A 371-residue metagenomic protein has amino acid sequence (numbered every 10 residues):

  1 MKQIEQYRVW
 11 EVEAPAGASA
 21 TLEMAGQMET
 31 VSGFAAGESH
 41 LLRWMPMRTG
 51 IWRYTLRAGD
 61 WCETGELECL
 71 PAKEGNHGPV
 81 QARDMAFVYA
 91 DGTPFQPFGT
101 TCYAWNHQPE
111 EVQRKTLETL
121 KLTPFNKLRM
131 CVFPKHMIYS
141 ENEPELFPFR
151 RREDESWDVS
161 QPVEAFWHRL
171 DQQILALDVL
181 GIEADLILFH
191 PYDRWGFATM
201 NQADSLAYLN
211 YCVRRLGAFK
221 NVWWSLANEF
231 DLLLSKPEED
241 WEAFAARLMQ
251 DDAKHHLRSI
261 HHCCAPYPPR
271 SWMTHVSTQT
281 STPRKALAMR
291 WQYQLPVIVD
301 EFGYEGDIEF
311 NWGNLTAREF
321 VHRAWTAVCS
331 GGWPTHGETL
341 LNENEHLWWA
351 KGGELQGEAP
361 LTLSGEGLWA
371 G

Functional and structural regions predicted by a protein language model:
M1-T30, F34: Acidic, contiguous N-terminal accessory segments
Q3-E13, G306-D307, F320-G371: Aromatic- and carboxylate-lined catalytic core of secreted/periplasmic carbohydrate-active enzymes
A18-A20, E29-A86, D91, W105-N106: Extended acidic/polar, glycine-enriched regions that form or flank non-catalytic beta-rich accessory modules
A72-A286: Active-site mouth of glycoside hydrolases
F125, I182, L295, G332-W333 (+1 more regions): Short glycine/serine/threonine/alanine-rich loop segments
A176, M289, T326-A327: Hydrophobic/aromatic ligand-binding patch that stacks against planar heteroaromatic rings of cofactors or nucleotides
Y192-G196, N228-D231, C264, M273 (+2 more regions): Active-site clefts of carbohydrate-active enzymes
K254, R270-V276, Q292-I298, S330-P334: Glycine-enriched alpha-helix->loop->beta-strand junction motifs that scaffold or abut catalytic
